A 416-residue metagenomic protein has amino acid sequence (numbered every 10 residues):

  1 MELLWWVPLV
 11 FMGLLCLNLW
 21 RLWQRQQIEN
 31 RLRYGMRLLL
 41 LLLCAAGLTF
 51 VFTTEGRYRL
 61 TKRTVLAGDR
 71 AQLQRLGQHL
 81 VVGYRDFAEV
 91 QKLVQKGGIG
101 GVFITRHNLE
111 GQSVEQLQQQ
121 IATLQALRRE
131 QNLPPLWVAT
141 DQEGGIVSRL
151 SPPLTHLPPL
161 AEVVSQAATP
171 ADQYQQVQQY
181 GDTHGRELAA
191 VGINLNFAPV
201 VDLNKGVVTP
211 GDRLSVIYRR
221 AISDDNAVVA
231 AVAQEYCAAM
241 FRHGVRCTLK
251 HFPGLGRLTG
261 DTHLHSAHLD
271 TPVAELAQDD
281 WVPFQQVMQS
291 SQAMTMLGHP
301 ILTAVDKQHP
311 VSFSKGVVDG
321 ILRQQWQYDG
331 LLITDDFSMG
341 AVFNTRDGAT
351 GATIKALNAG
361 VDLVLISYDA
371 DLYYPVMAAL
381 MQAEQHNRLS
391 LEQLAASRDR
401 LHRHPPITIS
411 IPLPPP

Functional and structural regions predicted by a protein language model:
M1-H156, S367: N-terminal hydrophobic targeting/anchoring segments and the immediately downstream early-domain regions of hydrolases
Q78-Y84, G100-I104, L136-Q142, L195-P199 (+4 more regions): Hydrophobic faces of well-ordered beta-strands that scaffold small-molecule active sites in alpha/beta enzyme cores
Y84-K96, Q176-E187, Q278-F284, R346-K355: Short, acidic/polar
S113-Q125, V228-L389: Second-shell residues forming the walls of enzyme active-site clefts
Q116-Q119, A167-T183, A227-A230, A277: Glycine-rich anion/phosphate-binding loops
R128-H156, G181-V207, V229-P253: Glycine-rich, aromatic-flanked loop segments that form ligand/cofactor-binding clefts across common enzyme folds
T155-P170, R219-S223: A charged helix-plus-loop insertion that forms the helical arch/lid used to bind and gate nucleic-acid substrates
A379-Q382, H386-P414: Mid-to-C-terminal alpha-helical segments outside catalytic/metal-binding sites
